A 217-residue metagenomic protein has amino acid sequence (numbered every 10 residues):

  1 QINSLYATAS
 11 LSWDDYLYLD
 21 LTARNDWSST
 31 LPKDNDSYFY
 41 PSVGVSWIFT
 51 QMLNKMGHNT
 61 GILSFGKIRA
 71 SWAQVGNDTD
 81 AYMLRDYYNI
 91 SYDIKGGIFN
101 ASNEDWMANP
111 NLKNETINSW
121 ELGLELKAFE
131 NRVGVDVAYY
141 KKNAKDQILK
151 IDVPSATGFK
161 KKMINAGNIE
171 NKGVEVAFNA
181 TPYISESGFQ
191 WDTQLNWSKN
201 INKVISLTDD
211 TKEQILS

Functional and structural regions predicted by a protein language model:
Q1-S217: Extracellular/periplasmic, surface-exposed regions of secreted and cell-surface proteins
